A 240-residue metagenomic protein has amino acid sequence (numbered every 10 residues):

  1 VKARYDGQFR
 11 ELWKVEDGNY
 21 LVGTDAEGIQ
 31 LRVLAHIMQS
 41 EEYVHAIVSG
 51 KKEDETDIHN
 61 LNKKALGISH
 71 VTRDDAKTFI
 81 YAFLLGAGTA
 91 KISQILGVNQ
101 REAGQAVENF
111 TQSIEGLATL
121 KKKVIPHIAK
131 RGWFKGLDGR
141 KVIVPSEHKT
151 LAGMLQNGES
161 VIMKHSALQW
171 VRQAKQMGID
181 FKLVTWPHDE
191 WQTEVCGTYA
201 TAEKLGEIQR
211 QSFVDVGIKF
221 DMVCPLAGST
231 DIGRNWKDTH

Functional and structural regions predicted by a protein language model:
V1-H240: Conserved catalytic core of nucleotide polymerization and phosphodiester-bond processing enzymes
